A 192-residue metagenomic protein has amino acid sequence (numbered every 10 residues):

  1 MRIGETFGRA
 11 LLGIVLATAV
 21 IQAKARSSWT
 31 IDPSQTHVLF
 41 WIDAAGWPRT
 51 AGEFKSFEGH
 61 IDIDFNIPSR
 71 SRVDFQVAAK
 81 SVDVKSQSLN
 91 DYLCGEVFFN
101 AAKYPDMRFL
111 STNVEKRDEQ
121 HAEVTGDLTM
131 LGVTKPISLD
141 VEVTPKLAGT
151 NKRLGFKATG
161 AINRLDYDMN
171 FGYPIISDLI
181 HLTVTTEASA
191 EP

Functional and structural regions predicted by a protein language model:
M1-L11: Bacterial N-terminal signal peptides that target proteins for export
T18-V20: N-terminal signal peptide c-region/cleavage motif recognized by signal peptidases
A23-P192: Low-complexity, acidic/polar, glycine-enriched regions of mature
